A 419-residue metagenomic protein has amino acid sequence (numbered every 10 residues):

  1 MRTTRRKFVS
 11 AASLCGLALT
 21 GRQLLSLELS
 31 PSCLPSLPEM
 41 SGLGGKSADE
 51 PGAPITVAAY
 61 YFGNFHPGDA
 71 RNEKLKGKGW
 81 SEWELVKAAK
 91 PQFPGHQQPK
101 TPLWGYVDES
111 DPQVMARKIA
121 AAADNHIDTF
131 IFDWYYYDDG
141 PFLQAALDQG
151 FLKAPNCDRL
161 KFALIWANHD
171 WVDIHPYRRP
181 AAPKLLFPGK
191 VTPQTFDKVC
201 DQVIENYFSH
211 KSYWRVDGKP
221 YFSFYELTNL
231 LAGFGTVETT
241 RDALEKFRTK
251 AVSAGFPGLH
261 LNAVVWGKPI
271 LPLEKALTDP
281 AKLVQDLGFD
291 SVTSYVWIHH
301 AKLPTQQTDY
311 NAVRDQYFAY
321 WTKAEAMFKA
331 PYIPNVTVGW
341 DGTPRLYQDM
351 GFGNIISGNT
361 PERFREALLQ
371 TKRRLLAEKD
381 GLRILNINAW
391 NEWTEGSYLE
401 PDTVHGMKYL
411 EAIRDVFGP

Functional and structural regions predicted by a protein language model:
M1-T3: Secretory targeting signals
K7-S30: N-terminal export signals
L37-P419: Glycan-processing catalytic domains of CAZymes
